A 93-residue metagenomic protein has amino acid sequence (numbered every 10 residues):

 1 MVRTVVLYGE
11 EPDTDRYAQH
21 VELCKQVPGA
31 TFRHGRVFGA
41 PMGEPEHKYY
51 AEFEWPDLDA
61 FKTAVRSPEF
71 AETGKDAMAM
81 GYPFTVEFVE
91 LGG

Functional and structural regions predicted by a protein language model:
M1-R66, E87-G93: Short S/T/G/P-rich N-terminal loop/turn motif that feeds into the first structured element of a domain
C24, P28, E69-K75, G81: A common structural junction motif
M80, V86-E87: Helix-adjacent hinge/juxtasegments
